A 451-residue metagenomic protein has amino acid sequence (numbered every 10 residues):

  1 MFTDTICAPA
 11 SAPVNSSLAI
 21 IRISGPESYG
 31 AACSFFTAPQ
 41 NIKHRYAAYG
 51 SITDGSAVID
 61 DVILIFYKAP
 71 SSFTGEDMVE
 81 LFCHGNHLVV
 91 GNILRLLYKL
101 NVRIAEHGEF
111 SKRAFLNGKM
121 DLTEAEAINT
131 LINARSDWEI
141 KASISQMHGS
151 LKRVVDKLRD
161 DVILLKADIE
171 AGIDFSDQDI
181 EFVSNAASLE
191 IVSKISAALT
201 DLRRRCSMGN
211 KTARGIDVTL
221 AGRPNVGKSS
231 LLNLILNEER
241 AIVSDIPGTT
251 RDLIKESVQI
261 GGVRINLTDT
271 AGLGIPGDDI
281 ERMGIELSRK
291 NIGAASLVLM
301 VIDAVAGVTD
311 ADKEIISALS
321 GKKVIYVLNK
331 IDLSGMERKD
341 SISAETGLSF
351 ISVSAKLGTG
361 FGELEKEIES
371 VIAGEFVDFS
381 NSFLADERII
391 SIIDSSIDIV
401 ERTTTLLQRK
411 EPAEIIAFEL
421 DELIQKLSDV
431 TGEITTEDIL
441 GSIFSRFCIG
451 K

Functional and structural regions predicted by a protein language model:
M1-K141, S145, G149, I325: A glycine-rich (often HGG/GG-containing) alpha/beta subdomain
F2-P9, P13, D137-E256, P276-D278 (+1 more regions): C-terminal-of-GTPase-core extension/linker across diverse P-loop GTPases
S16, R45-A47, A294-V298, G321-V324 (+1 more regions): Short glycine-/polar-rich loops that comprise or flank the Walker A/P-loop and associated switch/sensor motifs
Y49-K68, G248-P276, A294-L297: Switch I (G2) and immediately adjacent beta-strands of P-loop GTPase domains
R103, R264-N266, S349: Conserved beta-strand segments of alpha/beta enzyme cores
L236, A271-G272, S296, D303-A304 (+1 more regions): Short glycine-/small-residue-rich Rossmann-like dinucleotide-binding loops
L267, V301, V327: Generic enzyme active-site microenvironment
E281-V305: Inter-motif core of Ras-like GTPase G domains
